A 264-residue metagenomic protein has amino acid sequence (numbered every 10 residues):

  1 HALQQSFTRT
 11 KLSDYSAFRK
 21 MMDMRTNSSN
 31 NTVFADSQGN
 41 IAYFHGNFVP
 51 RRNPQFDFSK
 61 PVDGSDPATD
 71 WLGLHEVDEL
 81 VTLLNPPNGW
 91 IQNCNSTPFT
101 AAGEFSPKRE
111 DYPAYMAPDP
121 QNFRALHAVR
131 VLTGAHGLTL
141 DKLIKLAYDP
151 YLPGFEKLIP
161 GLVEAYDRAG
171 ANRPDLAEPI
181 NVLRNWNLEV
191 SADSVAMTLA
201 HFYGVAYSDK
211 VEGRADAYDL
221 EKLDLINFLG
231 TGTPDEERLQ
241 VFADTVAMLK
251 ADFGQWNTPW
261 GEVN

Functional and structural regions predicted by a protein language model:
H1-F7, P107-Y115, L138-Y148, L162-A165: Glycine- and acidic
A2-M24, A128: Alpha/propeptide regions of enzymes that mature by internal proteolysis
R9-S16, P118-F123, P174: Soluble non-cytosolic domains of exported or imported proteins
A17-M21, R124-V131, T139, L158 (+1 more regions): Stable alpha-helical elements in mature extracytoplasmic
M24-A135, E189-V190, Y203-D209: Hydrophobic alpha-helical segments
R25, S37-A42, F48-R51, I91 (+1 more regions): Acidic, low-complexity N-terminal propeptides/linkers enriched in Ser/Thr/Asp/Gly that mediate export, maturation
G134-G137, A169: M16/insulysin-pitrilysin zinc metalloprotease superfamily fold
